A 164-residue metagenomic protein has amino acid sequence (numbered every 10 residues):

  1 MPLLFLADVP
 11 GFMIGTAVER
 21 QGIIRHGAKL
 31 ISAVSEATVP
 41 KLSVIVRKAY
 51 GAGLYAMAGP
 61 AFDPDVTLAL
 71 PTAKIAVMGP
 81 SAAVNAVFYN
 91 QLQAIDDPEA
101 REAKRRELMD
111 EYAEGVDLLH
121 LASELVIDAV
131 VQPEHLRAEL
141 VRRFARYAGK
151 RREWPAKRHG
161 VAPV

Functional and structural regions predicted by a protein language model:
M1-V164: Ligand-binding clefts of soluble mixed alpha/beta catalytic domains
